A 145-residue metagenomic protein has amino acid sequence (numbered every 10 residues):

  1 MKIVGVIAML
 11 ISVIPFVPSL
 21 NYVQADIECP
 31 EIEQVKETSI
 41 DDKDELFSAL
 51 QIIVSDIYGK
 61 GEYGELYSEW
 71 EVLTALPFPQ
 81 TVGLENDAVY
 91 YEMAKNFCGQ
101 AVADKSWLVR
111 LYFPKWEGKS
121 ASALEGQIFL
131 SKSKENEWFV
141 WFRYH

Functional and structural regions predicted by a protein language model:
I3-G5, P15-S122: Flexible low-complexity loop/turn motifs enriched in small/helix-breaking residues
E125-H145: Short beta-strand edge/turn micro-motifs at domain boundaries
